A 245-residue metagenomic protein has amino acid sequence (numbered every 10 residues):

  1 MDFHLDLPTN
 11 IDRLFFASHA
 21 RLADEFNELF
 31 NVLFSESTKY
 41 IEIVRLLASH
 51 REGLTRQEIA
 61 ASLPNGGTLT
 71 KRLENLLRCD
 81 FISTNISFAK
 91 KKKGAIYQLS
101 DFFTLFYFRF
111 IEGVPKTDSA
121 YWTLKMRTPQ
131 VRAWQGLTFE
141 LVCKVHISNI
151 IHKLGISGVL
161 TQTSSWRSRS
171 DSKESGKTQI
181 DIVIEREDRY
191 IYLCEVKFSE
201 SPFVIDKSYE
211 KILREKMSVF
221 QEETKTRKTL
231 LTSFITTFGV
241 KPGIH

Functional and structural regions predicted by a protein language model:
M1-D24, E28: Amphipathic alpha-helical "lid/sensor" segments that cap RecA-like P-loop NTPase cores
F26-E36, E58: Short amphipathic alpha-helical boundary/capping segments
S35-E52: Short amphipathic alpha-helical interface segments
H50-A61: Short acidic, hydrophobic short linear motifs in intrinsically disordered regions
S62-C79: Short amphipathic alpha-helical interaction segments
L77-F88: A short, conserved structural fragment
F88, A95-H245: A cross-kingdom feature that marks ATP-driven nucleic-acid transaction machinery
